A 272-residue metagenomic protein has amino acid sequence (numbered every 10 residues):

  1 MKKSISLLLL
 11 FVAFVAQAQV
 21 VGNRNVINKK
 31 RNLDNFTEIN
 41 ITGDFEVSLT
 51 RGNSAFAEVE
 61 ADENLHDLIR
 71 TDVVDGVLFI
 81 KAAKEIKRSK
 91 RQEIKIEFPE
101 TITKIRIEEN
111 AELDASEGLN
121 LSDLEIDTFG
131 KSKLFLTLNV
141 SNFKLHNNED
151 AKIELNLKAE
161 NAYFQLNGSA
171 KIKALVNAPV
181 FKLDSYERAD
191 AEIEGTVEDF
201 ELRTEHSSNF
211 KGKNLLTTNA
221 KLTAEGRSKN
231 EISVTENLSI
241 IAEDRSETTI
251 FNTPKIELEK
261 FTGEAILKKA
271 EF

Functional and structural regions predicted by a protein language model:
M1-F272: Intrinsically disordered, low-complexity terminal regions
